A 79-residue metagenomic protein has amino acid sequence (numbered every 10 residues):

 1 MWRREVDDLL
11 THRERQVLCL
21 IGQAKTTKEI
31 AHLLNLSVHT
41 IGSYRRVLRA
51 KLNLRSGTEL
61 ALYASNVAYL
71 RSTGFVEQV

Functional and structural regions predicted by a protein language model:
M1-C19, R71-V79: Regulatory hinge/linker segments at domain boundaries that couple sensory/effector modules to output domains
D8, L18-I21, V38-Y44: Helix-centric, low-specificity signal for extended rod-like, repetitive segments
I21-K25, A64: Short helix-to-turn junction characteristic of helix-turn-helix DNA-binding domains, especially the helix
A24-T27, L70: A general structural signal for well-ordered secondary-structure junctions
T26-E59: Recognition helix of helix-turn-helix DNA-binding domains
R49-V79: Basic, Lys/Arg-enriched C-terminal extension of HTH/homeodomain DNA-binding domains
